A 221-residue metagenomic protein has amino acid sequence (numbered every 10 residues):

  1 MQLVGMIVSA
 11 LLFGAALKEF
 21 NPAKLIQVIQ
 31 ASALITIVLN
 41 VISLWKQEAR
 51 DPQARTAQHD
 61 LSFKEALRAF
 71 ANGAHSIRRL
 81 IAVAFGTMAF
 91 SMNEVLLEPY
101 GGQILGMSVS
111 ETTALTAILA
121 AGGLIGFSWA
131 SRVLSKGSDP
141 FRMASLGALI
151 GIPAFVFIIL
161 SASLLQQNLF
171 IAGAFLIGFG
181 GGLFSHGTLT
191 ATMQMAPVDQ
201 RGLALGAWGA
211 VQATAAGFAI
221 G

Functional and structural regions predicted by a protein language model:
M1-G14, G209-G221: Glycine-rich segments within core transmembrane alpha-helices of 12-TM secondary carriers
L17, I125-R142: Helix-to-loop junctions at the C-terminal end of transmembrane segments in multipass secondary transporters
A31-P52: C-terminal membrane-cytosol helix-exit motif in multi-pass small-molecule transporters
E48-L80: Juxtamembrane intracellular "pre-TM" segments in multi-pass secondary transporters
V95-T112: Short amphipathic helix-loop junctions that connect adjacent transmembrane helices in Major Facilitator Superfamily/SLC
L149-L165: C-terminal ends and interior cores of transmembrane alpha-helices in multi-pass membrane transporters/permeases
Q167-F184: Hydrophobic core of transmembrane alpha-helices in multi-pass small-molecule transporters, especially MFS/SLC-type
L183-P197: Intracellular juxtamembrane helix-capping segments at the cytosolic ends of symmetry-related transmembrane helices
